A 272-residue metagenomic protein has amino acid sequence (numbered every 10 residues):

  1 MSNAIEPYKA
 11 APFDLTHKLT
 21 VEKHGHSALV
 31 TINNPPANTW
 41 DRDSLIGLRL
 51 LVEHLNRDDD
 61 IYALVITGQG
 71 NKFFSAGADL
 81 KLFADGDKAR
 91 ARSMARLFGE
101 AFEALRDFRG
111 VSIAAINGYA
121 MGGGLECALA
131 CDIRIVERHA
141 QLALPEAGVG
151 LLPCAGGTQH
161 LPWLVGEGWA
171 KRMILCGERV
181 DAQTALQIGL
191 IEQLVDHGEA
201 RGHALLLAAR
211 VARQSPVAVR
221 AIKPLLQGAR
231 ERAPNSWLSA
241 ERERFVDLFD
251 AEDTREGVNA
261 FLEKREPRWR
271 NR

Functional and structural regions predicted by a protein language model:
M1-T67, A89, E103: Conserved CoA-thioester-binding segment of acyl-CoA-metabolizing enzymes
S2-T31, E178-A212, R220-R232, G257-R272: Amphipathic alpha-helical segments at domain termini/boundaries
G25-H26, A140, E243: Beta-strand-connecting loop/turn residues
V30, L48, I66, D79 (+5 more regions): Terminal peptide-recognition signature
L45-G47, G68-E103, A120, G150 (+1 more regions): Glycine- (often His-adjacent) and acidic-residue-rich active-site loop that binds/positions the CoA thioester
A91, A95-F102, A208, L226 (+3 more regions): Hydrophobic alpha-helical core bundles mediating ligand binding, dimerization, or RNAP-core interactions
A104-V219, V246-A251, E256, R265: Crotonase-fold acyl-CoA enzyme core
